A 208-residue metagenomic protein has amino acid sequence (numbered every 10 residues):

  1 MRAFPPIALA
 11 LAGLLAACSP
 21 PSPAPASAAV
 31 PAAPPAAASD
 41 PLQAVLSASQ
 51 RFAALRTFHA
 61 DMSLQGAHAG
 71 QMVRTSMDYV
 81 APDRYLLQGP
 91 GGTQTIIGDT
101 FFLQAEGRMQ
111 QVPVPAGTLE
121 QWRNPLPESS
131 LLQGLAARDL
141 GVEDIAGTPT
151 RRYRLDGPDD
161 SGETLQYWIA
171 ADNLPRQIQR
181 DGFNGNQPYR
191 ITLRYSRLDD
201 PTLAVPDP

Functional and structural regions predicted by a protein language model:
M1-A8: Bacterial N-terminal signal peptides that target proteins for export
L9, G13-P82, T202-P208: N-terminal leader/targeting segments and the immediate start of mature chains
Q50-R51, T75-V80, T93-T95, A136-E143 (+1 more regions): Short, exposed beta-strand/loop patches in secreted or surface proteins that constitute
A54-D61, V80-L87, A146-R154, N173-I178: Short, hydrophobic/aromatic-rich segments at coil-to-beta transitions
S63-G66, Q88-G91, Q104-E106, G157 (+1 more regions): Beta-turn initiation residues at beta-strand->coil junctions
R74-L126, P188-R190: An acidic-aromatic
Q104-P158: Flexible, processing/modification-adjacent segments and terminal tails in exported/periplasmic/extracellular proteins
T148-P208: Gly/Pro-enriched, hydrophobic low-complexity segments that function as extracytoplasmic propeptides/linkers
